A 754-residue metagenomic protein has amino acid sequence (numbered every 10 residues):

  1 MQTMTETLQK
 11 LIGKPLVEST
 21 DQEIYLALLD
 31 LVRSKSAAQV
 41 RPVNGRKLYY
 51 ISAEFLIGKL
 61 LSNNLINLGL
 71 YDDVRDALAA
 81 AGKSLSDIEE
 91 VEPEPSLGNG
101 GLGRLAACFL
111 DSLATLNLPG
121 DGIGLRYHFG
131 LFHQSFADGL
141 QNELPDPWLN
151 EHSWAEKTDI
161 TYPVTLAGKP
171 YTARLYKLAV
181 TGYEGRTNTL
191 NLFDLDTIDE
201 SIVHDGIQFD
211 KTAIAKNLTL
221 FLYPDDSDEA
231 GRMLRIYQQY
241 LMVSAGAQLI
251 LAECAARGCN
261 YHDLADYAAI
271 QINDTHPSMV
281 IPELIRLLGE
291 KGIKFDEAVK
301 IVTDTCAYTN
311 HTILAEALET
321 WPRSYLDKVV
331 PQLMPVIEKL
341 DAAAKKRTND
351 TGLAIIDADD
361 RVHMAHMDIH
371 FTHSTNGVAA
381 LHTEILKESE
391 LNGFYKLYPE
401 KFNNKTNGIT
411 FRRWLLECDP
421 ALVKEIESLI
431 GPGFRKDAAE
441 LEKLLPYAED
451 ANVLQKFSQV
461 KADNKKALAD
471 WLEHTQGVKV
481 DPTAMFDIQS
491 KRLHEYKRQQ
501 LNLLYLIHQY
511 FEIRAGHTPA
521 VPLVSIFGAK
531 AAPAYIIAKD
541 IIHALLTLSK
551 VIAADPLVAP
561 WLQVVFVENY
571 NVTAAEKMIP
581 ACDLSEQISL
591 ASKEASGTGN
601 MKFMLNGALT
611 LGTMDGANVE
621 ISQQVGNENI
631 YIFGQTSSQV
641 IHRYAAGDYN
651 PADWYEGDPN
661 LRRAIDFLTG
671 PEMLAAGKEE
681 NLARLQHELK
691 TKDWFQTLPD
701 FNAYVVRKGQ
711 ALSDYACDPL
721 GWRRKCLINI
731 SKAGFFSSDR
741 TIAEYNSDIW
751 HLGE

Functional and structural regions predicted by a protein language model:
M1-E754: A conserved ligand/cofactor-binding region detector
